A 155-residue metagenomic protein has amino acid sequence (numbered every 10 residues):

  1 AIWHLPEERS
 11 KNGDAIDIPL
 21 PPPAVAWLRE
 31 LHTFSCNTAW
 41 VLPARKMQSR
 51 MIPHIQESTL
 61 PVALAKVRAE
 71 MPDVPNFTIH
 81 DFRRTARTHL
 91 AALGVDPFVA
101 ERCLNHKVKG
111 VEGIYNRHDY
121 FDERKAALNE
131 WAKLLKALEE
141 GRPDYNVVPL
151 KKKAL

Functional and structural regions predicted by a protein language model:
A1-I2, A39: A generic structural signal for beta-strand entry/edge sites
I2-G13, V25, Q48, L93 (+1 more regions): Catalytic-site neighborhood detector that most strongly recognizes the C-terminal catalytic loop/helix of tyrosine
N12, I18, A26-R50, S58-R102 (+3 more regions): Short, basic (Lys/Arg/His-rich) helix/loop patches that form interaction surfaces in the mid-to-C-terminal regions
N37, Y145-K153: Short hydrophobic short-linear motifs embedded in intrinsically disordered terminal tails or helical linkers
D96, A100, E112, V148-P149: N-terminal non-cleavable signal-anchor helices
